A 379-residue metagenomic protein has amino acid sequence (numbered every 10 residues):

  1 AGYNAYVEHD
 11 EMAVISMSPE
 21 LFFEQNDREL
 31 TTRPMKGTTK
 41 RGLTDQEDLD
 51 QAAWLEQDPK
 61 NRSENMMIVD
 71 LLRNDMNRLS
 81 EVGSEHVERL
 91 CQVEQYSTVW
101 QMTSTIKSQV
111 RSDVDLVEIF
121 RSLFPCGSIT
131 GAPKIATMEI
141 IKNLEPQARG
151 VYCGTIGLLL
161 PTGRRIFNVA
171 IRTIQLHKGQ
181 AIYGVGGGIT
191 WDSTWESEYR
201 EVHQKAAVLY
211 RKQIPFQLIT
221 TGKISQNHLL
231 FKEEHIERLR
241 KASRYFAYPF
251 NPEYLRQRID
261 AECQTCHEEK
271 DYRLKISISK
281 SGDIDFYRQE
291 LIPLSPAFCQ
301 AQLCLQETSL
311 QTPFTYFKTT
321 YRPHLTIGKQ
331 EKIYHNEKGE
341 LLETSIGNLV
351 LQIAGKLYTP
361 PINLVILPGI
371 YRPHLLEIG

Functional and structural regions predicted by a protein language model:
A1-L218, I333-N336: Extended alpha-helical targeting/anchoring segments, especially N-terminal organellar/secretory targeting helices
N65, T98, M102, V169 (+4 more regions): Helix-start/capping segments and mature chain N-termini
